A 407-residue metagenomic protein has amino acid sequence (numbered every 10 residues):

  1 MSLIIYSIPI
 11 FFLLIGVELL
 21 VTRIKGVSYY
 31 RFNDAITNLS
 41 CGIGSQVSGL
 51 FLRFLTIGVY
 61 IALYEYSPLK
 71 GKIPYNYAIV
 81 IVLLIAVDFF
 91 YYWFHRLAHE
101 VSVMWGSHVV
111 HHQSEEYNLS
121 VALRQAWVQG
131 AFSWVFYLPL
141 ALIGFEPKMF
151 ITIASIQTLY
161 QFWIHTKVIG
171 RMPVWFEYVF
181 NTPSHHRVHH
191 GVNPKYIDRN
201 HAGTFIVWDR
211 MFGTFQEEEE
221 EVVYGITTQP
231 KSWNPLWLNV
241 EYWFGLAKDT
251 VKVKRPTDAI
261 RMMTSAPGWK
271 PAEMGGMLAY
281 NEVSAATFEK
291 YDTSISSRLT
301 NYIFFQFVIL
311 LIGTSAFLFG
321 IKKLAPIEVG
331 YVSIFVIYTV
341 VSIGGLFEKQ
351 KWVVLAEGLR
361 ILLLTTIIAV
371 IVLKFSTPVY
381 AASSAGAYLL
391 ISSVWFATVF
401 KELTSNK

Functional and structural regions predicted by a protein language model:
M1-S2, F51-K72, W134-F150, T158 (+2 more regions): Juxtamembrane "helix exit" motif at the C-terminal ends of alpha-helical transmembrane segments in multi-pass membrane
S2-S7, D34-N38, N76-V80, M149-F150: Residue-level signature of transmembrane alpha-helical entry/exit and packing/kink sites in multi-pass membrane
S2-S7, V27, E116-L119, W163-I303 (+3 more regions): Cytosolic/stromal cytosol-facing helical appendages immediately following the last transmembrane segment
I10-T22, I57, L84-F90, V336-V341: Central hydrophobic cores of alpha-helical transmembrane segments in multi-pass inner-membrane proteins across all
V17-I36: Membrane-interface helix-loop junction between the first two transmembrane segments
E18, L39, Q350: Residue-level signal for inorganic ion chemistry
I43-L55, Y75-L236: Membrane-embedded catalytic scaffold of the fatty acid hydroxylase/desaturase
D292-S405: Substrate-recognition/cap regions that form aromatic- and gly/pro-loop-enriched pockets for small-molecule ligands
